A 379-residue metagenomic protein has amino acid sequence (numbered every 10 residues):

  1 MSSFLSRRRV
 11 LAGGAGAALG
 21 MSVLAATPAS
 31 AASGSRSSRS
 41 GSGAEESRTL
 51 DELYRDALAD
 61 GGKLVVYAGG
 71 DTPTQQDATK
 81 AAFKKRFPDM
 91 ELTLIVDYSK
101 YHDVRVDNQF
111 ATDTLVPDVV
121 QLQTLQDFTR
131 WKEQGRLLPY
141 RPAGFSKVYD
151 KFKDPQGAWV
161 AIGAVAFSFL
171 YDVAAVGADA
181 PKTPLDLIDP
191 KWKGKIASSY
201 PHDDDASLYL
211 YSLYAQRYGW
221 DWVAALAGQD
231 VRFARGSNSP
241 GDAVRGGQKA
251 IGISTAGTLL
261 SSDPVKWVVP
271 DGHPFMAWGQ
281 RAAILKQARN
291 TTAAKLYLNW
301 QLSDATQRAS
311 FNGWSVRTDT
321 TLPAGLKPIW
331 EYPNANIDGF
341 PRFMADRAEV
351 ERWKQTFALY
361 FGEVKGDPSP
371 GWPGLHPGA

Functional and structural regions predicted by a protein language model:
M1-A18: N-terminal secretory signal peptides and thylakoid transit peptides that target proteins across membranes
S3, A25-D56: C-terminal segment of N-terminal export signals and the immediately downstream linker at the start of the mature
S47-L58, K63-V65, G70-D89: Short, polar/charged alpha-helical segment
V65-K80, L92-D107, T114-Q248: Extracytoplasmic ligand-binding site segments that recognize negatively charged/polar headgroups
Q126-R130, R245, K249-V268: A ligand-binding cleft/hinge motif common to bilobed small-molecule-binding domains
D150-K151, A164-F167, A224-A227, F233-A234 (+2 more regions): Periplasmic-binding protein-like
Q280-A345, W372-H376: Mature extracytoplasmic/periplasmic domains
R342-A379: Conserved C-terminal helix/tail region of periplasmic/extracytoplasmic solute-binding proteins
